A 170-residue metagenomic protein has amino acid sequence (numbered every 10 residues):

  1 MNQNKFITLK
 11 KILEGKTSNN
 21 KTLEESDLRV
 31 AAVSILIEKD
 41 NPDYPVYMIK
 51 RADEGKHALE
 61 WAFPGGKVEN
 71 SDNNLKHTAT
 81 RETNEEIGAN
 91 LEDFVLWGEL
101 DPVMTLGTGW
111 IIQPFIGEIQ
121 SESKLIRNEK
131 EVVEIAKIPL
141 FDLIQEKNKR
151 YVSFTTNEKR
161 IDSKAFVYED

Functional and structural regions predicted by a protein language model:
M1-A62, K67-S123, F141, S153 (+1 more regions): N-terminal leader/linker segments that precede catalytic domains of diphosphate-processing enzymes
N128-D162: Amphipathic alpha-helical blocks and their helix-capping loop/short-beta junctions
